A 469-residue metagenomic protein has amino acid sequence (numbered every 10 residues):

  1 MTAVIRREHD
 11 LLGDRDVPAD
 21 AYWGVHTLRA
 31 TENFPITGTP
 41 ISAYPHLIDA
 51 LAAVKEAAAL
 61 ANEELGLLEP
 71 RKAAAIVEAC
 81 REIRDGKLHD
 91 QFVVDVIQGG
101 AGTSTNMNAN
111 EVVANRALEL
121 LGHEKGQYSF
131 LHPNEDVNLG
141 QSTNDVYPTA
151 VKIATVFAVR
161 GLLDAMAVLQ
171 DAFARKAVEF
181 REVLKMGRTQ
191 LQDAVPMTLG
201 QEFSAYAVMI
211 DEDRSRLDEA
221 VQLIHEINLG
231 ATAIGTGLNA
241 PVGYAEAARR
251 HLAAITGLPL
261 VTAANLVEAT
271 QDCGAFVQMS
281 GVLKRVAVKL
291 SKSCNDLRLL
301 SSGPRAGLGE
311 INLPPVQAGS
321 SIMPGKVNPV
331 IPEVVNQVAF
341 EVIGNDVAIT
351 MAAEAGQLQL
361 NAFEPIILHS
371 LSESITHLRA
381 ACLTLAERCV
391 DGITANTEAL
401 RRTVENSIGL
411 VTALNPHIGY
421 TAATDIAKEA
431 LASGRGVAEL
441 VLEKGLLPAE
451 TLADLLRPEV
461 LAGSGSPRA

Functional and structural regions predicted by a protein language model:
M1-A469: Conserved, well-structured ligand/cofactor-binding cores
